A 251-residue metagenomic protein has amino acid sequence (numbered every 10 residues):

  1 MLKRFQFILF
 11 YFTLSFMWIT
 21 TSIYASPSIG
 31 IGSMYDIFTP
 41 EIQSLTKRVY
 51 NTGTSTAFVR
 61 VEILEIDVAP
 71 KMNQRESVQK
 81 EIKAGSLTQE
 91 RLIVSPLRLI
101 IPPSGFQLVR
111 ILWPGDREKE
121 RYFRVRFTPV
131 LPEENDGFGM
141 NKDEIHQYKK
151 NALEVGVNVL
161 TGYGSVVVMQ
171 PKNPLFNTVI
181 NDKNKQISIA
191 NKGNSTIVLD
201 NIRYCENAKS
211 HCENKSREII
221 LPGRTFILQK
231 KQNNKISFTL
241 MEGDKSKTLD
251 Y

Functional and structural regions predicted by a protein language model:
M1-F7: Positively charged n-region of N-terminal signal peptides that target proteins for export
I8-T20: Bacterial N-terminal signal peptides
A25-S55, N173-D182: Beta-sheet-dominated interaction scaffolds and their linkers
I42-T46, F106-L108, G162-G164, N184-Q186 (+1 more regions): Intrinsic-disorder/low-complexity, polar/charged segments enriched in Ser/Thr/Lys/Arg/Asp/Glu/Gln
V49-S55, I187-S195: Asparagine-centered strand-capping/turn motif at beta-strand->loop junctions
A57-S86, T128, N194-S210: Short acidic, flexible loop segments centered on an aromatic residue
L64-V68, S77, W113-P174, K235-Y251: Terminal connector regions
Q79-D116, K209-K235: Intrinsically disordered, low-complexity Pro/Gly/Ser/Thr-rich segments with frequent PxxP/GP/PP motifs and embedded
